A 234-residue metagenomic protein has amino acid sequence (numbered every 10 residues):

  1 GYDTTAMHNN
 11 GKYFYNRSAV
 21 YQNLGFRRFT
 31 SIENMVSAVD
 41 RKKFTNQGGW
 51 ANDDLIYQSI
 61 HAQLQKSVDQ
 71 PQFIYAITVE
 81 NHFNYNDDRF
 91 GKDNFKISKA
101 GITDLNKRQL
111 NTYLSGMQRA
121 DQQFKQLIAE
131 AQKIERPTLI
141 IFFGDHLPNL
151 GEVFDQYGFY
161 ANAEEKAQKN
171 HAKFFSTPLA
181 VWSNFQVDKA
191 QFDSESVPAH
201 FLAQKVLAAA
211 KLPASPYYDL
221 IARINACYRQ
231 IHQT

Functional and structural regions predicted by a protein language model:
G1-T234: Solvent-exposed soluble domains appended to multi-pass membrane proteins
